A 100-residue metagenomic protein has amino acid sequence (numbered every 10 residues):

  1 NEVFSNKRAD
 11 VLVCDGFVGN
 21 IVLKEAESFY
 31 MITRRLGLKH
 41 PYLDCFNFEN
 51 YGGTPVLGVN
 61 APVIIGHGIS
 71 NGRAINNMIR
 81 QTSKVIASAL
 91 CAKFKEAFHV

Functional and structural regions predicted by a protein language model:
N1-F4: Short, conserved loop-to-beta-strand elements that form functional interface hotspots
N6-V100: Glycine-rich phosphate/nucleotide-binding loop
